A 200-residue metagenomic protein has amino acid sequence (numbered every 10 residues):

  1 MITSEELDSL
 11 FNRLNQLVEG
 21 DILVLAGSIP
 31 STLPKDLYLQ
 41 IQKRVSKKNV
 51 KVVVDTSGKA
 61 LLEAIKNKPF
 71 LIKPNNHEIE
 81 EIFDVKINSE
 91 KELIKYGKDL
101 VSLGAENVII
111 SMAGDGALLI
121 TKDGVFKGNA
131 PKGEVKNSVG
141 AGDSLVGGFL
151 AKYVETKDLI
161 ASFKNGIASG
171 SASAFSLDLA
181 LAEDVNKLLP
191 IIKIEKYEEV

Functional and structural regions predicted by a protein language model:
M1-V18: Conserved phosphate-binding/catalytic loop of the ribokinase/pfkB sugar-kinase fold
E5, E81-I87, V135-V139: Short, charged, surface-exposed secondary-structure boundary motifs
E6, E78, L145: Conserved cofactor-binding/catalytic machinery of classical short-chain dehydrogenase/reductase
L10-R13, L37, I41, Y96: A general structural detector for well-ordered alpha-helical segments in enzyme core domains, enriched
Q16-D21, S102: Glycine-rich phosphate-binding loop signature in dinucleotide/nucleotide-binding domains
D21-I22, N107: Structural motif
I22-K91: Conserved beta-alpha-beta core of the PfkB/ribokinase-like small-molecule kinase fold
R44-K47, L62, E90-V200: Conserved phosphate-binding/catalytic region of the ribokinase-like
